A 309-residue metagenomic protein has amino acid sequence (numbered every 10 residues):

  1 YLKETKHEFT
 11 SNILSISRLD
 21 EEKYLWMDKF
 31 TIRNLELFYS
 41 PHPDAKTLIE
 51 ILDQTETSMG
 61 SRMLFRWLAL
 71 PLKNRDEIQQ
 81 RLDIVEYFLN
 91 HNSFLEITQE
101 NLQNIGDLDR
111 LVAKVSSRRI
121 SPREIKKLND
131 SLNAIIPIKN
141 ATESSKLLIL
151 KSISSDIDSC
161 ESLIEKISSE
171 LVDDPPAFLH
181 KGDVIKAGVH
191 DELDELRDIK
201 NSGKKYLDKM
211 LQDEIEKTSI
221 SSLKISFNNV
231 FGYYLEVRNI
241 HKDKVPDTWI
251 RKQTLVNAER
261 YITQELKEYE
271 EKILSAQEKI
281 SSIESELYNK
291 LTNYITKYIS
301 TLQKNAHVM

Functional and structural regions predicted by a protein language model:
Y1-M309: Alpha-helical coupling/stalk and coiled-coil linker elements that connect catalytic or binding modules and transmit
